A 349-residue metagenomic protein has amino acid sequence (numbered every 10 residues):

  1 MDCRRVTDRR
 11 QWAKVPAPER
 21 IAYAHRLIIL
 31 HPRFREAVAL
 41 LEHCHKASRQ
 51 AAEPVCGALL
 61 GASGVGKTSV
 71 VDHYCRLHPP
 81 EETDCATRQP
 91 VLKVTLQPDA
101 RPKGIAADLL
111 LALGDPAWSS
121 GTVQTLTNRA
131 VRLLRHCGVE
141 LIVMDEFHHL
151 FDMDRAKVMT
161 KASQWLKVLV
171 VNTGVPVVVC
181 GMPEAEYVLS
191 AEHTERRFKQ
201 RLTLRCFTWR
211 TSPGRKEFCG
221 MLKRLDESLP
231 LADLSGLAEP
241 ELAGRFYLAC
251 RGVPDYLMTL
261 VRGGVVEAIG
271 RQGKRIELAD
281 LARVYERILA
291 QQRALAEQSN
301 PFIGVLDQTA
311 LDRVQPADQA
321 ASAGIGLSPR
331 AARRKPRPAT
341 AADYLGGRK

Functional and structural regions predicted by a protein language model:
M1-L30, V188-L189, E277-K349: Trafficking entry modules
V6-V15, V38, R101-I105, A117-Q164 (+4 more regions): Mid-core helix/loop region of P-loop NTP-binding domains shared across ATPases and GTPases
V38-Q50: Pre-Walker A adenine-sensing motif
A51-D72: Walker A/P-loop nucleotide-binding motif
R76-T87, G114-A117: Post-Walker A helix-loop "phosphate-sensing" segment adjacent to the P-loop in P-loop NTPases
V91, Q97-W118: Conserved NTP-binding/hydrolysis module of P-loop NTPases
F151, A162-L237, E241: The catalytic "switch" region of P-loop NTPases
A249-G264: The conserved phosphate-sensing helix
